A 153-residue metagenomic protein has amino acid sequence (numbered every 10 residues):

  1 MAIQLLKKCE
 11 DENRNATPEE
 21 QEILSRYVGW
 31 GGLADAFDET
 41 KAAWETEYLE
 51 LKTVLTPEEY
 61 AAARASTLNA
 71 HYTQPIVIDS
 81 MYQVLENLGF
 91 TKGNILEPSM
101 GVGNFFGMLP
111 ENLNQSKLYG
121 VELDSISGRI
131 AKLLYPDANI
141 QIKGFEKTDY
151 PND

Functional and structural regions predicted by a protein language model:
M1-D153: Class I S-adenosyl-L-methionine-dependent methyltransferase catalytic core
